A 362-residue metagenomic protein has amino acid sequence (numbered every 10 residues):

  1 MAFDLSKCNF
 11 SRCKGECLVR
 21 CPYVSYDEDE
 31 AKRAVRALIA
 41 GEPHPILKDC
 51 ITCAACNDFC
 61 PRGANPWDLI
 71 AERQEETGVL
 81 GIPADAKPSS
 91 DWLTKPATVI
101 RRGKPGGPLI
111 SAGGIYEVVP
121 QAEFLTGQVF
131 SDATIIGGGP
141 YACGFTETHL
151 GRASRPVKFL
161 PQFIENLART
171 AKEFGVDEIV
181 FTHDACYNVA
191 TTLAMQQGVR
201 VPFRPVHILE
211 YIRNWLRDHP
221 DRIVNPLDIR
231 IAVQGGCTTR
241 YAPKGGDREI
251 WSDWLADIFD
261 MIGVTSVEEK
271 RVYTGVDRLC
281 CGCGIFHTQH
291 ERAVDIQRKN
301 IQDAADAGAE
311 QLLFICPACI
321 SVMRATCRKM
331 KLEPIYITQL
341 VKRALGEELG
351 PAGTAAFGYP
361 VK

Functional and structural regions predicted by a protein language model:
L5-K7, E28-V189, L193-A194, Y359-K362: Iron-sulfur-cluster electron-transfer modules
C8-C17, C21, C50-C56, C60 (+5 more regions): Short cysteine clusters
V19-R36, D58-E76, F286-R298, V322-L332: Iron-sulfur (Fe-S) cluster-binding segments and ferredoxin-like electron-carrier domains, especially [2Fe-2S]
P105-V118, E123, L216-V267: Basic- and aromatic-lined ligand-binding clefts that recognize polyanionic substrates
S111-G113, F181-H183, I208, Q234-G235 (+1 more regions): Short His-Asn-centered micro-motif
E123-L125, I135-R200, K244-E249, I258 (+1 more regions): Cofactor-cradling patches in redox/metallo enzymes
N166-L167, Q197, Y211-P226: Extracytoplasmic substrate-binding proteins
P205-R213, Y336-R343: Short, acidic/turn-prone active-site loops that include or flank metal/cofactor- and phosphate-binding residues
